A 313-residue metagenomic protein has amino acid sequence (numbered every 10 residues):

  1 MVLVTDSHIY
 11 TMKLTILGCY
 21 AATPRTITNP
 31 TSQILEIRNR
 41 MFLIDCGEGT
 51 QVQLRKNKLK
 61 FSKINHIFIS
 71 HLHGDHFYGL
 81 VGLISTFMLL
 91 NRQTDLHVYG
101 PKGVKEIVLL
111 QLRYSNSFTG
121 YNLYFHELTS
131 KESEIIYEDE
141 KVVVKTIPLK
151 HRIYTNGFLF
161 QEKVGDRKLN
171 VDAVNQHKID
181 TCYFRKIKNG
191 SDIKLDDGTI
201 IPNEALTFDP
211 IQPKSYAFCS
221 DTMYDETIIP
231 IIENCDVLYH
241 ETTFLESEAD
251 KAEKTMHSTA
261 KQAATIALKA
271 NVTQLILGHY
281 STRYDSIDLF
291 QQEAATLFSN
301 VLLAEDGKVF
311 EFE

Functional and structural regions predicted by a protein language model:
V2-D6: Acidic, Ala/Val/Gly-enriched low-complexity intrinsically disordered segments
H8-N57, Q93-D95, F158-F160, R167 (+2 more regions): Conserved beta-strand hairpin/beta-sheet module of binuclear metal-dependent hydrolase folds, prominently
L14, D45, L54, H71 (+8 more regions): Divalent metal-coordination and catalytic microenvironments
C19-Y20, G49, L72, K102-G103 (+5 more regions): Active-site metal-binding loops of divalent metal-dependent hydrolases
I27, Y137-F218, T222-I231, V237: Active-site-proximal loop/helix segment associated with metal-binding centers of metalloenzymes
G49-Y99, E127-T129: Active-site metal-binding motif and surrounding structural segment of the metallo-beta-lactamase
N116-L128: A glycine-rich helix N-cap at a beta->alpha junction
K188-V309: Cap/insert and terminal regions of metallo-dependent hydrolase folds
